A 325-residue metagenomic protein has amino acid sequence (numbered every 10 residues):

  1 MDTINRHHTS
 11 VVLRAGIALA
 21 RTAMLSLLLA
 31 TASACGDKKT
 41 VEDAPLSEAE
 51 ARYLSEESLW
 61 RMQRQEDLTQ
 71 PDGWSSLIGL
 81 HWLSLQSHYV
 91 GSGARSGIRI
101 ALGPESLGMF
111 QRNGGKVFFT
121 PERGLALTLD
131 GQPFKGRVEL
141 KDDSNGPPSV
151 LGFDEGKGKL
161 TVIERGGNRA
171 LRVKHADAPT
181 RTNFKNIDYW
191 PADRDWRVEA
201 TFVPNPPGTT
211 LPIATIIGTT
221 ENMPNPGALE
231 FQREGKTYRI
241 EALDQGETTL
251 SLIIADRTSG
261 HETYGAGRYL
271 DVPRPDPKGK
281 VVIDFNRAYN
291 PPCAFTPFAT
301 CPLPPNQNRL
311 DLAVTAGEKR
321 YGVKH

Functional and structural regions predicted by a protein language model:
M1-I17: N-terminal secretory signal peptides that target proteins for export/translocation
T31-A34: C-terminal motif of bacterial Sec signal peptides marking the signal peptidase cleavage site
G36-K38: Bacterial signal peptide processing site
T40-I78: N-terminal pre-domain segments of enzymes
L77, W82-P148: Forkhead-associated
G156-T220: Surface-exposed beta-loop interaction hotspot
Y189, R257-H261, D271, K280-V282 (+1 more regions): Extended, aromatic/histidine-rich regions of cofactor-dependent oxidoreductases associated with respiratory
T201-S259, Y264: Flexible, glycine-rich surface segments
